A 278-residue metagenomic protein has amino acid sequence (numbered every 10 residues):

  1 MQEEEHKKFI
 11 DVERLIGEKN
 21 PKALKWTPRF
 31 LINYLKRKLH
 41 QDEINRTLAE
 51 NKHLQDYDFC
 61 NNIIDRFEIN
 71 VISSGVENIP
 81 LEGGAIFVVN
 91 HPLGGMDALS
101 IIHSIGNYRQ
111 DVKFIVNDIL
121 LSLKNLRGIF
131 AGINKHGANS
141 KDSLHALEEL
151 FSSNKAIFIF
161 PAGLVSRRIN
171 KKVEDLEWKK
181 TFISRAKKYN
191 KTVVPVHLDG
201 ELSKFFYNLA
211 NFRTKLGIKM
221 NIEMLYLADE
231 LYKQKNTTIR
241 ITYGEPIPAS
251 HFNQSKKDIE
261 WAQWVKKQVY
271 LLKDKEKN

Functional and structural regions predicted by a protein language model:
M1-A85, A98-S100, N107-R109, R127 (+1 more regions): Membrane-anchoring hydrophobic helices of lipid-metabolizing enzymes
Q2, K8, V12-E13, K141-N278: Non-catalytic C-terminal accessory region of glycerolipid acyltransferases and related lyso-lipid remodeling enzymes
Q41-E43, A85-A138: Catalytic core of membrane glycerolipid acyltransferases/transacylases, capturing the structured, soluble-facing
A49, N62-E68, I133-N139, K171-K172: Short, flexible loop segments at the rims of nucleotide/cofactor-binding pockets, characterized by
F67-S73, N139-K141, E223-L225: Short gly/ser/thr-rich secondary-structure transition/capping motifs
V71, V112-F114, I157, V193: Hydrophobic beta-strand scaffold residues
S74-V76, I115-N117, I133-N134, G244-P246: Conserved beta-strand termini and adjacent loop/short-helix elements that scaffold enzyme active sites in alpha/beta
N78, I119-L121, G137, G200-L202 (+1 more regions): Residue-level detector of flexible, active-site-proximal loop/helix-junction positions within diverse enzyme catalytic
